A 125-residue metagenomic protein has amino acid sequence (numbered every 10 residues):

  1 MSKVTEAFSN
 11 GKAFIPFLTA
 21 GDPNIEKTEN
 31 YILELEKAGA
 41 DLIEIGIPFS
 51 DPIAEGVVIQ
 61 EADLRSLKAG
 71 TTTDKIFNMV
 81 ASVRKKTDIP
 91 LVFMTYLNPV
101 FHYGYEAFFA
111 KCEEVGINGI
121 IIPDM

Functional and structural regions predicted by a protein language model:
M1-F17, V80-K85: N-terminal amphipathic alpha-helix/helix-capping segment at the start of soluble metabolic enzymes
F14-T28, V92-G104: Active-site mouth loops of central-metabolism enzymes
I15, D41-E44, V92, I121: Conserved beta-strand positions in the central sheet of alpha/beta enzyme cores
P16, L35, G46, C112: Conserved, mostly hydrophobic/aromatic
A40-T72: Glycine-rich, proline-tolerant flexible connector loops at the mouths of alpha/beta enzymes
G56, F77-E114: N-terminal active-site wall of soluble small-molecule enzyme domains
K68-T71, G116-M125: Catalytic beta/alpha-barrel core
